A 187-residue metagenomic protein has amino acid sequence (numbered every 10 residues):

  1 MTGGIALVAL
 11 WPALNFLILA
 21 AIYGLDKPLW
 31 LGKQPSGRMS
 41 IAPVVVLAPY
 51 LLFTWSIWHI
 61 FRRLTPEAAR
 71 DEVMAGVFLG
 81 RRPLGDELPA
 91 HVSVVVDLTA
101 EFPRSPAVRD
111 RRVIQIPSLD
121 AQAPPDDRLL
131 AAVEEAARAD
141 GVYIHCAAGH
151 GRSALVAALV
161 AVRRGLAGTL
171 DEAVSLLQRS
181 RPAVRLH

Functional and structural regions predicted by a protein language model:
M1-R62: N-terminal membrane-anchoring alpha-helices
I5-L19, L51, L88-E101, R138-A139 (+1 more regions): Phosphate-binding glycine-rich loops and adjacent basic patches that engage nucleotide phosphates, nucleic-acid
W55-I144, A161-H187: Cysteine-based protein phosphatase catalytic domain of the PTP/DSP
G149: Conserved G/P- and acidic residue-centered "switch" motifs that form tight phosphate/ATP-binding loops in soluble
R152, V156-V160: Hydrolases whose catalytic domains are alpha/beta-hydrolase-1, hotdog thioesterase, or metallo-beta-lactamase-like
